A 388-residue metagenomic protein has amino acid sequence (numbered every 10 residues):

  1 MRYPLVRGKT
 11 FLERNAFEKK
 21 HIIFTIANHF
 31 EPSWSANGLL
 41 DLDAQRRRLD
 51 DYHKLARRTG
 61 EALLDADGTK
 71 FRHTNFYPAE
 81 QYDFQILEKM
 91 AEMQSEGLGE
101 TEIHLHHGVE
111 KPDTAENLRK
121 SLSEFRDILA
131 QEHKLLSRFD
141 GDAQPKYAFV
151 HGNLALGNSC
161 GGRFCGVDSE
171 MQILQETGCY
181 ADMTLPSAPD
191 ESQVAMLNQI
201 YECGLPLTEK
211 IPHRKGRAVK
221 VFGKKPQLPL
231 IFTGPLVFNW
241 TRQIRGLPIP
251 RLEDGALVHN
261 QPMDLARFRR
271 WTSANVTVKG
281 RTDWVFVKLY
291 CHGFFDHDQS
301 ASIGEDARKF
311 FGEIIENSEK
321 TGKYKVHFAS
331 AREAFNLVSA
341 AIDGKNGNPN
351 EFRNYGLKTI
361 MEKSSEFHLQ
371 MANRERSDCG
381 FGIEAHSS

Functional and structural regions predicted by a protein language model:
M1-E96, P145-N153, Q172, E176: Active-site beta->alpha N-cap acidic-glycine motif
M1-F11, L135-D283: Active-site-adjacent pocket scaffolds in enzyme catalytic domains
H21-G38, P78, I103-G108, H151-G152 (+2 more regions): Short loop/turn segments at strand-loop or loop-helix junctions that form parts of catalytic or ligand-binding pockets
I23-A27, G68-T74, L98-E102, K146-A148 (+4 more regions): Structural preference for beta-strand elements that scaffold enzyme active sites
L40-T59, Q85-L87, N117-E132, R163-I173 (+3 more regions): Well-ordered, non-membrane alpha-helical segments in soluble/globular domains
T74-G161, L185, L289-G293, S330: Metal-dependent polysaccharide deacetylase catalytic core of the NodB/CE4 family, i.e., the active-site-bearing domain
L118-R119, F125-E132, R138-K146, H151-N153 (+7 more regions): A cross-taxonomic marker for long C-terminal extensions/tails that follow the last structured domain
E176, A181-L197, L207, H213-G216 (+1 more regions): C-terminal domain-boundary segment and adjacent tail
